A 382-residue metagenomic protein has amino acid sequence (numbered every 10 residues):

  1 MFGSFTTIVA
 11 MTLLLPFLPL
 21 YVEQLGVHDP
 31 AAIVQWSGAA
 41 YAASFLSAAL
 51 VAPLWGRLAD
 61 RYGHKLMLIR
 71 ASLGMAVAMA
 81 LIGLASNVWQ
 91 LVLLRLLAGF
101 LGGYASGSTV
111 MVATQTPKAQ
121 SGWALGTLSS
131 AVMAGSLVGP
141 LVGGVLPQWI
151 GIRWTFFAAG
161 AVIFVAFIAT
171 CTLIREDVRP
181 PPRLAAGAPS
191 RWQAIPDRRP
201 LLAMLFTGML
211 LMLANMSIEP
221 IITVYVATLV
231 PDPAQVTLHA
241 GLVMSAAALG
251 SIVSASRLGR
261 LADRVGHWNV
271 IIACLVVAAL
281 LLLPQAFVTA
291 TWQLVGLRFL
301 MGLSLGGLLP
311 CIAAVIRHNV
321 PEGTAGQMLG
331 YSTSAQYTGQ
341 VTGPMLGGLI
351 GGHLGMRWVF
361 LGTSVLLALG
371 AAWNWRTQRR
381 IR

Functional and structural regions predicted by a protein language model:
F17-V34, I221-L238: Short amphipathic helix-loop junctions that connect adjacent transmembrane helices in Major Facilitator Superfamily/SLC
A39-W55, S245-R257: Central cavity-lining transmembrane alpha-helices of secondary-active solute carriers, predominantly the Major
A49-S86, A262-W268: Conserved MFS/SLC helix-loop-helix module at the cytosolic interface between two early adjacent transmembrane helices
L66-L81, G160, N269-P284, S364: Structural signature of the two symmetry-related core transmembrane helices
A78, W89-L97, L281, W292-L300: Paired small-residue
L94-M133, A314-V315: Cytoplasmic helix-loop-helix junction between adjacent transmembrane helices in 12-TM secondary transporters
T155-C171, F360-W375: Symmetry-related core transmembrane helices of the 12-TM Major Facilitator Superfamily/SLC fold
R175-L205: Juxtamembrane intracellular "pre-TM" segments in multi-pass secondary transporters
